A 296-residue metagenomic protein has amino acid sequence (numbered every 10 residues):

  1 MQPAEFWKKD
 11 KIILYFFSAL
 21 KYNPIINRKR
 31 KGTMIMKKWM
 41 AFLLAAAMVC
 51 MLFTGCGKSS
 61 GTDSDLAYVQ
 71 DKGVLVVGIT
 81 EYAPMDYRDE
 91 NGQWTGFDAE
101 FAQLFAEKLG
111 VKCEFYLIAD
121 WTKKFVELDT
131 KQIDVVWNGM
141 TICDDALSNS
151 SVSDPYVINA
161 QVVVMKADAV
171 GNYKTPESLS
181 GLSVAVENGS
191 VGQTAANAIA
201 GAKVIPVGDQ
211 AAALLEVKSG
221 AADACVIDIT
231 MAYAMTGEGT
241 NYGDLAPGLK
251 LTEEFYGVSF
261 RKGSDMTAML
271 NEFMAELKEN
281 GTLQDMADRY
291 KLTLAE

Functional and structural regions predicted by a protein language model:
M1-K72, A295-E296: Short, low-complexity disordered leader/linker segments with a strong preference for bacterial N-terminal type II
K58-D63, V191-G208, G243-K250, E272-E296: Ligand-binding clefts/hinges and TM-proximal coupling segments of bilobed small-molecule sensing domains
S60-G139: Extracytoplasmic small-molecule ligand-binding "clamshell" domains of the periplasmic binding protein/Venus flytrap
D63, F115-V126, G171, N188-V191 (+2 more regions): Short helix-initiation/N-cap motifs at beta->coil->alpha
V76, E81-P84, W94-K108, N159-L214 (+1 more regions): Bilobed "Venus flytrap"/periplasmic-binding protein-like clamshell domains and structurally analogous long
Q103, E107, K112-S178, D244 (+1 more regions): Acidic, polar ligand-binding/catalytic clefts
M140-S148, A195-A198, K218-S219, D223-T252: A ligand-binding cleft/hinge motif common to bilobed small-molecule-binding domains
I158-M165, I229, Y233-A275, T293-E296: Periplasmic-binding protein-like
